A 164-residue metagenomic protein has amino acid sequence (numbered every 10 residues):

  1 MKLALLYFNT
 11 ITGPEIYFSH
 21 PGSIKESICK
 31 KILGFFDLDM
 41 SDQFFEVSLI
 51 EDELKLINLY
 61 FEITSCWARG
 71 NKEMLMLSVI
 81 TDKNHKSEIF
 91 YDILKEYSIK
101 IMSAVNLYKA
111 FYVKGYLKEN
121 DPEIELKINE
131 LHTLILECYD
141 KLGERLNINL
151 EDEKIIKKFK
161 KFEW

Functional and structural regions predicted by a protein language model:
M1-G13: Short N-terminal helix-loop-first-beta-strand/juxtamembrane motif that initiates sensory/input modules
I11, I16-W164: Acidic, low-complexity cytosolic segments
